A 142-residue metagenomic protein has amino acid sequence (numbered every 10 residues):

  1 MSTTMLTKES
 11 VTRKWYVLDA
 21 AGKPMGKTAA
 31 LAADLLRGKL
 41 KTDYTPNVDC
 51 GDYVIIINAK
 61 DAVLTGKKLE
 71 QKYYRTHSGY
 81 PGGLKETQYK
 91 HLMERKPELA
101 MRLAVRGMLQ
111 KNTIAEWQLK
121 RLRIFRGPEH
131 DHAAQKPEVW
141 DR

Functional and structural regions predicted by a protein language model:
M1-L103, L109-T113, E129-R142: Ribosome large-subunit tunnel/peptidyl-transferase-proximal elements
I114-Q118, L122, G127-P128: C-terminal folded domains that constitute the principal catalytic or ligand-binding module of multi-domain proteins
